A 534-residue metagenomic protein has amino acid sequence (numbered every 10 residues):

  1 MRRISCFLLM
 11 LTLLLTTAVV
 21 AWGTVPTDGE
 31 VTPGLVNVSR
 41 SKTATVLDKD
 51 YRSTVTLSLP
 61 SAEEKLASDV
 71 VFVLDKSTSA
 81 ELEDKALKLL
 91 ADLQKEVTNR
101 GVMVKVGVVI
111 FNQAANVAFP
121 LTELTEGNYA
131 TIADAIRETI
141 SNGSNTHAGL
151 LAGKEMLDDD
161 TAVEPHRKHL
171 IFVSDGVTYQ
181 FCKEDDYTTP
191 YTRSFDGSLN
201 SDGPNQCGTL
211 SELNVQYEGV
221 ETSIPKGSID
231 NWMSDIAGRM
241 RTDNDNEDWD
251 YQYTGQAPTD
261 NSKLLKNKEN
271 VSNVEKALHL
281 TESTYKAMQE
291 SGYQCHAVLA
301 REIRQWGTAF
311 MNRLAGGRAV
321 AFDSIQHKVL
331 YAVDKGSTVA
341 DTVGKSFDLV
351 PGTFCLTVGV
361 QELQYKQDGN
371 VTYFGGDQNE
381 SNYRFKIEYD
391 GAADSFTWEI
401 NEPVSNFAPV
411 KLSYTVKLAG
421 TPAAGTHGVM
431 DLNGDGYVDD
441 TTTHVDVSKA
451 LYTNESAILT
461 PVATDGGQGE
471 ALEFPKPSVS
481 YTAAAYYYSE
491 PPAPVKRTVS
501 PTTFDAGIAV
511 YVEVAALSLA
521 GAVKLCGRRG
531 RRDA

Functional and structural regions predicted by a protein language model:
L15-G34, S500-P501, L525-G530: Sec-dependent signal peptide cleavage junction
T24-V71, T78-D84, Y488-E490, P494: Acidic, polar low-complexity linker/tail segments
E63-E123, G149-G153, E164-S174, T178-Q180 (+1 more regions): Von Willebrand factor
A80, A114-A152, L157-D160, V177-Q180 (+2 more regions): Short, charged loop segments at secondary-structure junctions
V106-V108, T122, E126, K345-D394: A surface/secretory-pathway sequence property marking extracellular, secreted, or lumenal proteins enriched
A130-D134, R167-V173, I229-E362: Von Willebrand factor A/integrin I-like adhesion domains
D390-T453: Low-complexity, intrinsically disordered segments enriched in Ser/Thr together with acidic residues
S518-A534: C-terminal membrane-anchoring or membrane-association module
